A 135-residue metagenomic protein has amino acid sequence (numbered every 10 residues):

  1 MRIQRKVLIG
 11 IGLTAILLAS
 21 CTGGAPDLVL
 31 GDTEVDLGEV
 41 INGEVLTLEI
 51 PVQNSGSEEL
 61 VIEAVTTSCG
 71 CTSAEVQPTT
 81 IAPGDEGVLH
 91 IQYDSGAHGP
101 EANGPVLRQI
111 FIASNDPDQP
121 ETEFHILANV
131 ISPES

Functional and structural regions predicted by a protein language model:
M1-S20: Sec-dependent bacterial lipoprotein signal peptides
C21-S135: Feature for long, exposed domains in two main contexts
